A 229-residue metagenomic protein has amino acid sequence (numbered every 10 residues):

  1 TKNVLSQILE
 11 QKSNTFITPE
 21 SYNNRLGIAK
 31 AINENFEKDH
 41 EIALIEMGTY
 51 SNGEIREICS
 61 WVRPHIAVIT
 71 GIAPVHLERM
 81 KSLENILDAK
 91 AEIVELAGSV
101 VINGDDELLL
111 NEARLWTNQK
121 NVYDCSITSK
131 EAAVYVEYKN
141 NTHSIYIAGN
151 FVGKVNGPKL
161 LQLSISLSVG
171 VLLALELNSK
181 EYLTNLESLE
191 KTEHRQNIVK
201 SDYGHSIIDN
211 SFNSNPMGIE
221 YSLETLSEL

Functional and structural regions predicted by a protein language model:
T1-G104, L108-K120: Phosphate-binding loop of NTP-binding sites
V4, G27, S166-G170, Y221: Short amphipathic alpha-helical face segments that pack within enzyme cores and frequently flank/anchor catalytic
P19, K159, N213-M217: A short glycine-/small-residue-rich loop at the edge of a beta-strand within enzyme catalytic domains
R25, N52, L87, Q162-I165 (+1 more regions): Amphipathic alpha-helical transducer elements in NTP-driven molecular machines
E54-I55, Y182, I219-S222: Hydrophobic side chains in well-ordered alpha-helices
V68-S206, T225-L229: Acidic, Mg2+-coordinating active-site environments of NTP-dependent enzymes
N213-L229: AMP-binding/adenylate-forming catalytic core of the ANL superfamily
